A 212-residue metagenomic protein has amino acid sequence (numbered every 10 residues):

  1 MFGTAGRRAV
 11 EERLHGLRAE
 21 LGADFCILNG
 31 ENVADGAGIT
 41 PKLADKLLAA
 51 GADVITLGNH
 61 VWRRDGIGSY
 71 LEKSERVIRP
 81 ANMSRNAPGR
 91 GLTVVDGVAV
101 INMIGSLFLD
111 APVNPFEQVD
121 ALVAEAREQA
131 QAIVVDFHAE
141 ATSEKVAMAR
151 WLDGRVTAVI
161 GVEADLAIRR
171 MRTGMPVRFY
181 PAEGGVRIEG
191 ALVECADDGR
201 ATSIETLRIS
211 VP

Functional and structural regions predicted by a protein language model:
M1-P212: Acidic, metal/ion-coordinating pockets
